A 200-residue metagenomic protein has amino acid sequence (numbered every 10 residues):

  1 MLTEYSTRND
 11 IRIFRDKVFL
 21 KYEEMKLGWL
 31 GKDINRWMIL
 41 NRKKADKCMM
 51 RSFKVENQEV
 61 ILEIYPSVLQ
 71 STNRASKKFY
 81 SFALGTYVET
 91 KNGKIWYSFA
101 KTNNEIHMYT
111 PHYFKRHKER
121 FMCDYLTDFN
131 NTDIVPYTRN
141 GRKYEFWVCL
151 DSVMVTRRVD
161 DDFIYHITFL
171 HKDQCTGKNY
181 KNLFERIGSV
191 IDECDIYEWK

Functional and structural regions predicted by a protein language model:
M1-K200: Ribonuclease/tRNase effector modules and their secretory precursors
